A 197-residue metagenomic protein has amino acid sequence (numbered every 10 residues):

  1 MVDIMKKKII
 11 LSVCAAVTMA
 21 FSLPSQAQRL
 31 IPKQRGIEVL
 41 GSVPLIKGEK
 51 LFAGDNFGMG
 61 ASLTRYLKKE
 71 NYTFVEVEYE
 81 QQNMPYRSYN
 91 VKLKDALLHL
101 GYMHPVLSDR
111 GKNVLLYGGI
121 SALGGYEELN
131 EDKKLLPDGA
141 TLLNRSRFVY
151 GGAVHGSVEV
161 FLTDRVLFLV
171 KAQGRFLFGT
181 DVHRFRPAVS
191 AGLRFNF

Functional and structural regions predicted by a protein language model:
M1-K33: Cleavable N-terminal export/targeting peptides
Q26-E76, R194-N196: Short glycine/proline- and aromatic-enriched beta-strand/turn motifs that initiate or cap beta-hairpins
K33-R35, A53-M59, K92-L98, V114 (+2 more regions): Residues that define the transmembrane beta-barrel architecture of outer-membrane proteins
V39-G41, M59-R65, L98-H104, I120-G124 (+3 more regions): Residues on the lipid-exposed face of transmembrane beta-strands in outer-membrane beta-barrel proteins
I46-E49, M84-V91, D138-N144, R175-T180: Extracellular loop and loop/strand-boundary signature of outer-membrane beta-barrel proteins
S62-P137, V166, F195-F197: Gram-negative (and chloroplast) outer-membrane scaffold detector with strong preference for beta-barrel transmembrane
E76, Q82-N83, S157-F197: Predominantly the C-terminal beta-signal and adjacent terminal strand-loop region of outer-membrane beta-barrel
L136-T163: Short, positively charged, low-complexity/disordered linker segments
